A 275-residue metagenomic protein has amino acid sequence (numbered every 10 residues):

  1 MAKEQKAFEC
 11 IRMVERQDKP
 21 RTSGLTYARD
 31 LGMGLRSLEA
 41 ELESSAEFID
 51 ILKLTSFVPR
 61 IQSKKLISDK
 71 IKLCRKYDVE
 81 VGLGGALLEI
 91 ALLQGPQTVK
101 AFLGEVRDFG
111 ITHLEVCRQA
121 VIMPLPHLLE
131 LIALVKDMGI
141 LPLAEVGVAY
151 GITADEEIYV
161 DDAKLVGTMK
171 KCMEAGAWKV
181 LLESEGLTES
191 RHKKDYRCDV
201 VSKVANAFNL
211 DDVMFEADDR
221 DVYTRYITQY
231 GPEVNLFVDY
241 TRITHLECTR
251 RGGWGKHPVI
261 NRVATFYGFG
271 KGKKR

Functional and structural regions predicted by a protein language model:
M1-D69: Conserved N-terminal beta1-alpha1 strand-loop-helix module at the mouth
E4-E15, K203-R275: C-terminal alpha-helical cap/extension of soluble enzyme domains
R12-E15, R36, R60-L73, A91-K100 (+5 more regions): Active-site-adjacent beta->alpha loops and helix N-cap segments on the catalytic face of soluble alpha/beta enzymes
R21-S37, T55-R60, G82-T98, V121 (+2 more regions): Active-site mouth loops of central-metabolism enzymes
S23-R29, I49-L54, V79-G85, L114-V116 (+4 more regions): Hydrophobic faces of well-ordered beta-strands that scaffold small-molecule active sites in alpha/beta enzyme cores
E41-S45, C74, E105-V106, V135 (+3 more regions): Generic structural signal for hydrophobic
Q97-F102, A163-M173, D219-P232: Catalytic cores of alpha/beta
H113-E189: Conserved anion-binding
